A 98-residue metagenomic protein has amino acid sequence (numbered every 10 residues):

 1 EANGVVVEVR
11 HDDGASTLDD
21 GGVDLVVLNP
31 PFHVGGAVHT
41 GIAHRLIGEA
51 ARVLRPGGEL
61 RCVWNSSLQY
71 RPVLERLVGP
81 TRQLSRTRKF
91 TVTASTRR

Functional and structural regions predicted by a protein language model:
E1-R98: S-adenosylmethionine
